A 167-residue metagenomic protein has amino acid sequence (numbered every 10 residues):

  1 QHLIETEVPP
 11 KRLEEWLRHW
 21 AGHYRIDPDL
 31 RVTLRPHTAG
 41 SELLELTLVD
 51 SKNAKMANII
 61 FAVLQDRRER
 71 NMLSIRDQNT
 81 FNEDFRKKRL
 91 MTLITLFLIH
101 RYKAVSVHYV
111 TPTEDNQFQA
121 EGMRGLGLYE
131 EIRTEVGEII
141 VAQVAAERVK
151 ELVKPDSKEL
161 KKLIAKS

Functional and structural regions predicted by a protein language model:
Q1-R86, L96-Q117, E121, G125-S167: Non-catalytic substrate-recognition and accessory regions of acyl/acetyltransferase enzymes
T92: Residues forming the Rossmann-fold NAD(P)(H) cofactor-binding site
